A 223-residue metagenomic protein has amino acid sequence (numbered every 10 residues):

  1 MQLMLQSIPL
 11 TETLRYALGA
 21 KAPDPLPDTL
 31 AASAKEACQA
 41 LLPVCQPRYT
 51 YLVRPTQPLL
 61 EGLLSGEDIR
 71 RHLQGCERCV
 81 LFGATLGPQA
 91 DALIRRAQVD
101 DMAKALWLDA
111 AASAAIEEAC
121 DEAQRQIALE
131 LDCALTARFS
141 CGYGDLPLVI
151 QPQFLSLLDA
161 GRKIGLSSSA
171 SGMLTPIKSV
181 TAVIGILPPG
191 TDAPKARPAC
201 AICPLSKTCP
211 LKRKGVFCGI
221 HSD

Functional and structural regions predicted by a protein language model:
M1-D100, K104: Active-site helix-to-loop segments that bind/position phosphate- or nucleotide-bearing substrates and donors across
D24, D28, D68, D91 (+8 more regions): Acidic-enriched, low-complexity/disordered segments with a strong bias for Aspartate over Glutamate
T29, E67-R71, I202, K207-T208 (+1 more regions): Metal/cofactor-centered catalytic core regions of large enzymes
A32, E36, A114, E118 (+1 more regions): Conserved active-site and cofactor/substrate-binding residues in soluble primary-metabolism enzymes
Q39, P43-Q46, A128, D132 (+1 more regions): Generic secondary-structure signature for well-ordered alpha-helical cores
C76-Y143: Conserved mixed alpha/beta catalytic, RNA-binding, or beta-rich assembly cores of soluble enzyme, regulatory
C133-L211, H221-D223: Short terminal or interdomain "cap/linker" segment that borders an active site or interface and mediates
G215-V216: Conserved catalytic cores of very large enzyme subunits
